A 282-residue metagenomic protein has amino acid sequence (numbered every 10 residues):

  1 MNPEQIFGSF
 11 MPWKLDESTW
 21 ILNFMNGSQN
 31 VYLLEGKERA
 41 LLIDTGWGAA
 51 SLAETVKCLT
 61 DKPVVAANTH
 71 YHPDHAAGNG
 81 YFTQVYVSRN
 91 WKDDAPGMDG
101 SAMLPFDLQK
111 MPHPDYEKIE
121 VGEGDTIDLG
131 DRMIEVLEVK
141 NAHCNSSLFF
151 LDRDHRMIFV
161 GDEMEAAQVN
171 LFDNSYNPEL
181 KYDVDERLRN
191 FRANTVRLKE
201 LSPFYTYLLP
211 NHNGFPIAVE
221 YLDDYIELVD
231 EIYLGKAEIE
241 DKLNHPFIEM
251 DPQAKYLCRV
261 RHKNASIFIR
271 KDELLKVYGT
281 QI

Functional and structural regions predicted by a protein language model:
M1-Q5, A193-I282: Accessory terminal helices/loops
N2-F10, K14-E17, Q84-E138, R153-D154 (+2 more regions): Metallo-beta-lactamase
G8-K57, L148-E165: Conserved beta-strand hairpin/beta-sheet module of binuclear metal-dependent hydrolase folds, prominently
N23-M25, H70, R89, G122 (+2 more regions): Residues at the C-termini of beta-strands that transition into short coil/loop
S28, V121, H143-S146: Short acidic/glycine-enriched loop/turn segments that link adjacent beta-strands
K37-E38, T60-P63, N79-Q84, R153-H155 (+1 more regions): Short glycine/proline-enriched coil/turn segments at helix->beta-strand junctions
A40, W47-G48, T126, M133-Y233: Metallo-beta-lactamase
A49-D128, Y225-G235: Active-site HxH/HxHxD metal-binding segment of metal-dependent hydrolases
